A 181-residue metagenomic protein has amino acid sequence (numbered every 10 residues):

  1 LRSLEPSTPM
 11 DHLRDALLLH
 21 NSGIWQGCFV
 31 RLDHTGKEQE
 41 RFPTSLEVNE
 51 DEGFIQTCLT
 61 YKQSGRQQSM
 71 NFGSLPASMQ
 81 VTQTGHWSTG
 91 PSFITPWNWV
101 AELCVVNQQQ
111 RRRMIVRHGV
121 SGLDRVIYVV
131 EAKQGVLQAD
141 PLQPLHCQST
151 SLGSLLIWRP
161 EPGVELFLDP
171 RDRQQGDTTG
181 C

Functional and structural regions predicted by a protein language model:
L4-C181: Soluble ligand-binding/transfer domains with enclosed cavities or grooves
